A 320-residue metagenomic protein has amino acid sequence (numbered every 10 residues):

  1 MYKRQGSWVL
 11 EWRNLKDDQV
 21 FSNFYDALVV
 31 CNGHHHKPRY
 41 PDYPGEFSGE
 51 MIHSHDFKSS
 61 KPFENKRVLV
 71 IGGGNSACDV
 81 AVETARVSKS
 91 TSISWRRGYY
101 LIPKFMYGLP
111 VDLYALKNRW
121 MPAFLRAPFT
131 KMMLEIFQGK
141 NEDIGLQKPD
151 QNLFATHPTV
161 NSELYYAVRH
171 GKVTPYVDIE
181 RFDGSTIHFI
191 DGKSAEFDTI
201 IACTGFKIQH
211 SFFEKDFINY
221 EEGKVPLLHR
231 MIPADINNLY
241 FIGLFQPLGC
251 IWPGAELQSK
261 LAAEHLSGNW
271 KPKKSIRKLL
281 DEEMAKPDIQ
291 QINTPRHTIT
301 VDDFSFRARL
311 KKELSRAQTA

Functional and structural regions predicted by a protein language model:
K3-Y99, P103-F105, R119-P122, R126-P272 (+1 more regions): Flavin (primarily FAD) cofactor-binding/catalytic cores of flavoenzymes
Y107, V111-R119: Terminal hydrophobic/aromatic helix or amphipathic segment near a protein terminus
P272-P287: The conserved 3'-phosphoadenosine-5'-phosphosulfate
